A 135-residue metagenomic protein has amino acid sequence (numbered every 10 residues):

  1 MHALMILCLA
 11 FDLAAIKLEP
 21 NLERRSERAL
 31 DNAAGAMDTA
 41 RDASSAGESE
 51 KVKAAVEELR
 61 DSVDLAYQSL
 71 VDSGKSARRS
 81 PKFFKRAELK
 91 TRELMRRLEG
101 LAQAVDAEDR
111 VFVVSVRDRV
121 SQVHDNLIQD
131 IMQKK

Functional and structural regions predicted by a protein language model:
M1-L7: Sec-dependent signal peptide recognition, specifically the positively charged N-region followed immediately by
C8-K135: Long, charged/polar, soluble alpha-helical segments
